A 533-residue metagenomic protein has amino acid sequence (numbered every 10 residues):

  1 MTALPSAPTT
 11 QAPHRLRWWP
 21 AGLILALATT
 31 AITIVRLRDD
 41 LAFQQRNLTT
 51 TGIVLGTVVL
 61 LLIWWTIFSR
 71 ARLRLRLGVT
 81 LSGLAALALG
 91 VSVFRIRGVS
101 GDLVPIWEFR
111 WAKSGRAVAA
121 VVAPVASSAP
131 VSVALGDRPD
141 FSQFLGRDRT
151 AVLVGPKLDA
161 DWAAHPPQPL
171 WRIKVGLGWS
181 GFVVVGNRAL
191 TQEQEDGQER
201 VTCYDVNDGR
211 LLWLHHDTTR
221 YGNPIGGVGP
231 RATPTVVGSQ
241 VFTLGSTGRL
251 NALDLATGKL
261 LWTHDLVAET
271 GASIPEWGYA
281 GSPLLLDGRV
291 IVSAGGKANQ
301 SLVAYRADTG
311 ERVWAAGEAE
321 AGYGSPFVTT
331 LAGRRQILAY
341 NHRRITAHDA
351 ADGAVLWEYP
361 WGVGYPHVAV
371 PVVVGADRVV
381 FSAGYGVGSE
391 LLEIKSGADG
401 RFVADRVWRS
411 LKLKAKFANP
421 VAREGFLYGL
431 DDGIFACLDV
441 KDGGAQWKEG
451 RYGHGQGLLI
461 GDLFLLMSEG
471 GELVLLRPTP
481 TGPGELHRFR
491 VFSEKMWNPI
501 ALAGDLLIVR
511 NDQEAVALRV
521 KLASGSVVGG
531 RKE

Functional and structural regions predicted by a protein language model:
W18-R70: Membrane-embedded alpha-helical segments of integral membrane proteins
L73-G98, W111: Internal/C-terminal transmembrane anchor helices
R110-V175, R200-T202, N207-N223, K259-A272 (+7 more regions): Aromatic (tryptophan-biased) beta-strands that constitute blades/sheets of beta-rich domains
R149, Q194-D196, S246, G295-K297 (+6 more regions): Short loop/turn segments immediately following the C-termini of beta-strands
A164-P166, L170-V183, Q198, L214-T235 (+8 more regions): Extracytoplasmic beta-rich repeat domains
V387, K412-P478: Loop/turn-rich, solvent-exposed surfaces of beta-rich toroidal or solenoidal domains
